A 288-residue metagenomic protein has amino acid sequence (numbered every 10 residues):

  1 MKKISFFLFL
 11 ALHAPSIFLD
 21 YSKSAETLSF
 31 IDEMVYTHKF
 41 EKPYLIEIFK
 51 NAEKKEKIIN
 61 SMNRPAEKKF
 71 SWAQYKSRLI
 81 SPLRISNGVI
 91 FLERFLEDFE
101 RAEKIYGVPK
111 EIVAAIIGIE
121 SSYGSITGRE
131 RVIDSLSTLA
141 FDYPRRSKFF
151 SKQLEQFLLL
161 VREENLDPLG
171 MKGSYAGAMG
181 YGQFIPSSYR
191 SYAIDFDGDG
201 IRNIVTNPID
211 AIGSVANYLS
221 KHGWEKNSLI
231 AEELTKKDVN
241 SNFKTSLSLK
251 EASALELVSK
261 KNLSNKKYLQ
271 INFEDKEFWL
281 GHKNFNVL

Functional and structural regions predicted by a protein language model:
M1-F6, L10-G173, G177, S187-L288: Cell-wall glycan-active module
Q183: Functionally critical loop-and-helix segments that line ligand-binding/catalytic clefts of soluble enzyme domains
